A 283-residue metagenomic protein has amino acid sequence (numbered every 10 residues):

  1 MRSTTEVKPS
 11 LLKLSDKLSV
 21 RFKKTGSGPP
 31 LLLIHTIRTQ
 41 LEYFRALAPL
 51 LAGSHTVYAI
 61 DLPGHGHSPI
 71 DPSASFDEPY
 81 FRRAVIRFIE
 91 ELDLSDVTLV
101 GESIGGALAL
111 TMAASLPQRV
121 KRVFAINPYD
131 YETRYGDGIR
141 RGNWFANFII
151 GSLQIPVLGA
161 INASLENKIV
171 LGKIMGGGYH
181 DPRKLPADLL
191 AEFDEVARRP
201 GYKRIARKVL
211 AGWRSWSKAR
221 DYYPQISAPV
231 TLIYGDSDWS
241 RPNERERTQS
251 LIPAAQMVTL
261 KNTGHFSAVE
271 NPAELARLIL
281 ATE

Functional and structural regions predicted by a protein language model:
R2-S19: N-terminal cap/lid segment of alpha/beta-hydrolase-fold proteins
S15, K23, Y58-I104, R141-G142 (+1 more regions): Active-site loop/oxyanion-hole signature of alpha/beta-hydrolase fold enzymes
L18-H67: Conserved HGGG/HGGXW glycine-rich cap/lid loop of the alpha/beta-hydrolase fold
G106-P117, V123: Short glycine-enriched nucleophile-adjacent loop and the immediately C-terminal alpha-helix near the catalytic center
A114, V123-L158: Flexible "cap/lid" loop of the alpha/beta hydrolase fold
Y135-G138, A160-P224: Conserved alpha/beta-hydrolase catalytic His-Asp/Glu region
Q225-T263: Conserved loop-alpha-helix segment in the C-terminal half of the alpha/beta-hydrolase fold that carries the catalytic
P253-E283: Catalytic active-site module of serine/aspartate enzymes centered on a nucleophile-bearing elbow/loop
